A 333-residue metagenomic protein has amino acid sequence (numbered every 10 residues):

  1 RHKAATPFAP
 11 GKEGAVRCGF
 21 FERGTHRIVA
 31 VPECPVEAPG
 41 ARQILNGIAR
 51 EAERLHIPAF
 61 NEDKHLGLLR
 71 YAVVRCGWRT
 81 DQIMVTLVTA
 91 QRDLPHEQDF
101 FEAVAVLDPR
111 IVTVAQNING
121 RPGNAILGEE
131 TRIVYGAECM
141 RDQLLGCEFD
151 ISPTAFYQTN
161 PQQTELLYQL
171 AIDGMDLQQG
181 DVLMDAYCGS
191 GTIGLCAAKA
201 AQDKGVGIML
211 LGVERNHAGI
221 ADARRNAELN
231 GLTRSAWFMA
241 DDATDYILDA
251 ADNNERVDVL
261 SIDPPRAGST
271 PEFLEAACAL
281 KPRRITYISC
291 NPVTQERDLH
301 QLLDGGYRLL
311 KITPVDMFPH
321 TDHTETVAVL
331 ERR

Functional and structural regions predicted by a protein language model:
R1-A59, W78-R79, L94: Extended interfacial segments that mediate partner engagement and assembly in macromolecular machines
H2-R23, V74-C76, R132-I133, E138-L144 (+2 more regions): Short beta-strand elements
P7-A9, R75, V88-A90, E331-R333: Solvent-exposed residues in well-ordered beta-strands and their adjoining turns, especially edge/terminal strands
G19-E22, T86-V88, A223: Short, acidic/hydrophobic/Gly-rich beta-strand patch recurrent on exposed beta strands that often constitutes part
P58-L66, L183: Short helix/loop segment immediately N-terminal to the Walker
L66-R79: Short edge beta-strands and adjacent turn/loop segments
V74, D81-A90, E148-S152: Short, aliphatic-rich beta-strand segments
H96-R333: Rossmann-like S-adenosyl-L-methionine
